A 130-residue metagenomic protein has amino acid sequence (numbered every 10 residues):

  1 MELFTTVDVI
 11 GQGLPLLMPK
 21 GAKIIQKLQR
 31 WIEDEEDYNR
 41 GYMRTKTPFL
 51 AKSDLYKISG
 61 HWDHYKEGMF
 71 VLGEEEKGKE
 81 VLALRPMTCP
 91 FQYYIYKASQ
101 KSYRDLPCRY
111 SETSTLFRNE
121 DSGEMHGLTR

Functional and structural regions predicted by a protein language model:
M1-T129: Auxiliary tRNA-acceptor-end handling modules of aminoacyl-tRNA synthetases
